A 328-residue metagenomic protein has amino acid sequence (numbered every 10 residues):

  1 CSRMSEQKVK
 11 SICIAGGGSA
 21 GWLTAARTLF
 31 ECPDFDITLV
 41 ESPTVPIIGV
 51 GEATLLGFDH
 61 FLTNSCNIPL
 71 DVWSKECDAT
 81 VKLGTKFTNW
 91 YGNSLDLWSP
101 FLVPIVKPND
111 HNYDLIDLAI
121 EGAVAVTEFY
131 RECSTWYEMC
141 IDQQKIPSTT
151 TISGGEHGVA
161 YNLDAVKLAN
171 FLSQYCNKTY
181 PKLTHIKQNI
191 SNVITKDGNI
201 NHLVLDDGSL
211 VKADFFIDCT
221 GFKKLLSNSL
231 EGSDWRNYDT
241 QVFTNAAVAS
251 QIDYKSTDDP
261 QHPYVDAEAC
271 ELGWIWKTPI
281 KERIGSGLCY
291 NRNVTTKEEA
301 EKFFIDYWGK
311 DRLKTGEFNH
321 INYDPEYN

Functional and structural regions predicted by a protein language model:
C1-R3: Short, Lys/Arg-enriched N-terminal segments with co-localized hydrophobic residues within the first ~10-30 amino acids
K10-F35: N-terminal Rossmann-like FAD-binding beta1-loop-alpha1 element of flavoenzymes
L29-V50: Glycine-rich FAD pyrophosphate-binding loop
T38, T184-I186, G316-N319: General small-molecule cofactor/ligand-binding pocket signal
P46, V50-I141: Dinucleotide-binding Rossmann-like beta1-alpha1 core, especially the glycine-rich loop that anchors the ADP
S153-A300: Predominantly flavin-linked oxidoreductase catalytic cores and closely associated redox partners
K281, Y290-N328: FAD/FMN-dependent oxidoreductases across multiple families
